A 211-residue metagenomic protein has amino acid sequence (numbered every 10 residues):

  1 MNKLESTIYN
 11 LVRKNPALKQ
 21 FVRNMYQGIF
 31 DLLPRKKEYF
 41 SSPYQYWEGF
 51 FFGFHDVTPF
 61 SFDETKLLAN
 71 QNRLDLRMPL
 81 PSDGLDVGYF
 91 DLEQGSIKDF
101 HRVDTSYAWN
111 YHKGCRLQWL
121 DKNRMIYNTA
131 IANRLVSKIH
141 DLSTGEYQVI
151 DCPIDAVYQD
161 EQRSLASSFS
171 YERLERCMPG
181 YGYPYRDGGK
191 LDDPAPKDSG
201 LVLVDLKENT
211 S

Functional and structural regions predicted by a protein language model:
P16-M25, L68-D75, D91, R116-N133 (+3 more regions): Beta-strand C-termini and the immediately following turn/loop, strongest in propeller blades
G28-G53: A short helix->beta-strand "capping" segment at the edge of beta-propeller domains
S42-Y44, K98-D104, Y147-D155, S211: Beta-propeller fold detector
G49-T58, R73-A132: Blade-loop segments of beta-propeller domains
F62-D63, L120-D121, E161-Q162: Residue-level detector of Asp-centered blade-edge/turn motifs that repeat once per structural unit in beta-propeller
N70-L85, S168-D198: Short, conserved, GDST-rich strand-edge loop motifs in beta-rich repeat architectures
D83-G95, S137-G145, D192-N209: Beta-propeller blade signature
I150-R173, S199: Internal, well-ordered alpha/beta segment that forms a basic, Gly-enriched binding/recognition surface
